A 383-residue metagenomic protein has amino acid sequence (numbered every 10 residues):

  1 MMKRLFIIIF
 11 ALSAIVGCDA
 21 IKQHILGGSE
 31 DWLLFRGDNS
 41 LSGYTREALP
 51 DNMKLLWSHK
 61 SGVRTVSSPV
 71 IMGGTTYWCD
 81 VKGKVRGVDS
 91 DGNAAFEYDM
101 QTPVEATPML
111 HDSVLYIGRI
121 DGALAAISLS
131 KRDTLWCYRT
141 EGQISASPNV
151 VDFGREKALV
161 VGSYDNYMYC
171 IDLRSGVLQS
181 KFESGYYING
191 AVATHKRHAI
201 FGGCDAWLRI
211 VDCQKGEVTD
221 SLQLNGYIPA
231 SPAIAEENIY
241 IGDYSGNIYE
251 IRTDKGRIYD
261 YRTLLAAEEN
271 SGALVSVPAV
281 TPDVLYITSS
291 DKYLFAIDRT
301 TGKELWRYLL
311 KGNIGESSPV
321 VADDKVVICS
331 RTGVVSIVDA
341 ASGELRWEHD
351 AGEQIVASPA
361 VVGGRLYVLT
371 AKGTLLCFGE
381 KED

Functional and structural regions predicted by a protein language model:
M1-M2: N-terminal secretory signal peptides that target proteins for export/translocation
L5-S13: Sec-dependent N-terminal signal peptides
I25-L55: Blade/loop signatures of beta-propeller domains
L26-G37, V63-K84, Y98-A125, G142-Y169 (+9 more regions): Repeat-blade elements of multi-bladed beta-propeller folds
E47, S58, G87, C170-D172: Preference for long, amphipathic alpha-helical scaffolds in soluble/luminal domains and all-alpha bundles
L55-H59, N93-Y98, D133-Y138, V177-F182 (+4 more regions): A short beta-strand motif characteristic of beta-propeller blades
D89-N93, S128-R132, D172-G176, D212-G216 (+4 more regions): Short loop/turn segments that connect beta-strands within beta-propeller blades
